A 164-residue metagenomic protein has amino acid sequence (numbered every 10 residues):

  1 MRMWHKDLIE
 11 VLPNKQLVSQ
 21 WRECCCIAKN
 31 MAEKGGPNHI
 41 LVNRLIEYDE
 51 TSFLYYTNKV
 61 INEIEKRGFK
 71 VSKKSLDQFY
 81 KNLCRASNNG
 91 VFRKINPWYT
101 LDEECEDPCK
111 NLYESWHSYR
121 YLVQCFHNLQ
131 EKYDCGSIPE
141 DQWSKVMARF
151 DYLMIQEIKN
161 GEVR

Functional and structural regions predicted by a protein language model:
M1-N38, V42-R164: Sequence termini and other peripheral, non-core segments
